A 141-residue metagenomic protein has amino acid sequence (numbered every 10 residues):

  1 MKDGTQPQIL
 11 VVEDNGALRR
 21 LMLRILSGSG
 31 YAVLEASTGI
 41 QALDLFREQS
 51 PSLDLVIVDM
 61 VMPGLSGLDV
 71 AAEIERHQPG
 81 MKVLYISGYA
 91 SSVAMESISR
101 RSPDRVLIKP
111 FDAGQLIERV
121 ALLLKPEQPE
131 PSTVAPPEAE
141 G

Functional and structural regions predicted by a protein language model:
E13: Conserved acidic carboxylate
R20-G28: Charged docking surfaces used in two-component/phosphorelay signaling
L23, V93, F111-A121, Q128: C-terminal output helix
E35-L55: Acidic, metal-coordinating helix/loop segments flanking the phosphotransfer/catalytic sites of two-component signaling
T38-Q41, S66-V70: Acidic catalytic/metal-coordinating carboxylates
D59, S87: Active-site residues of response regulator receiver
M62: Receiver (REC) domain active-site loop signature in two-component systems and cognate sites in sensor histidine kinases
G67, I98-L107: As written
